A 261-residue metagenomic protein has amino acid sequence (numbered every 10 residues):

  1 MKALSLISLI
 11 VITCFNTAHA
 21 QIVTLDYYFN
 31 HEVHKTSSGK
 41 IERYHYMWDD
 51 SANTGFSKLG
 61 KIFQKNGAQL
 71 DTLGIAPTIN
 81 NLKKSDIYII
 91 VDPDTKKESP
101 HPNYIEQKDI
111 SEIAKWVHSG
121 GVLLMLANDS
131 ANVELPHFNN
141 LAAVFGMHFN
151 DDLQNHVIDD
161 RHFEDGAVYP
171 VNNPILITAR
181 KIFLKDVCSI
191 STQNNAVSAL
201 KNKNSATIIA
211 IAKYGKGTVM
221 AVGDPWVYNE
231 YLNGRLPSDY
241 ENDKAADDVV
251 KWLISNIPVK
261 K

Functional and structural regions predicted by a protein language model:
M1-Q21: Bacterial Sec-dependent N-terminal signal peptides
H19-K261: Short, surface-exposed patches at the edges or C-terminal ends of soluble domains, predominantly
